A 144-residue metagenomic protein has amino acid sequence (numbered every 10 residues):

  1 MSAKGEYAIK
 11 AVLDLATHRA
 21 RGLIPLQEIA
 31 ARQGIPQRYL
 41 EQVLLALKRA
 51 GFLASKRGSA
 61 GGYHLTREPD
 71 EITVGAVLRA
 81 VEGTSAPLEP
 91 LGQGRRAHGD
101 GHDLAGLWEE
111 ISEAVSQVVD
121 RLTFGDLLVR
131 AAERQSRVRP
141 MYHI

Functional and structural regions predicted by a protein language model:
M1-V12: Short alpha-helical segments that sit at the start of domains
L15, I29, V43-A50: Basic amphipathic alpha-helical segments that dock to polyanions
I24-G34: A short alpha-helical element within helix-turn-helix/winged-helix DNA-binding domains across DNA-binding proteins
R38: Key DNA-contact positions within bacterial/archaeal DNA-binding proteins
F52-T66: Beta-hairpin "wing" of winged helix-turn-helix
P69-Q93, E109-A114: Conserved segment of winged-helix/HTH DNA-binding domains
G94-I144: C-terminal regulatory/oligomerization modules of transcriptional regulators
